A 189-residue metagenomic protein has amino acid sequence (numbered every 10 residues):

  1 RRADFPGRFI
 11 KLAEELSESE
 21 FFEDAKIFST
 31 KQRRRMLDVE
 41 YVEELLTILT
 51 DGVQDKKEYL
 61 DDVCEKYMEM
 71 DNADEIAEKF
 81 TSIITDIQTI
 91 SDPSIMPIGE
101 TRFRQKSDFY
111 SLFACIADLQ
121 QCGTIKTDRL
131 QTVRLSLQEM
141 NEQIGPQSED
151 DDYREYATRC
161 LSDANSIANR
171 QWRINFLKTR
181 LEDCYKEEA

Functional and structural regions predicted by a protein language model:
R1-E78, Q138, E142, P146-A189: Basic- and aromatic-enriched surface patches that contact anionic nucleotides/nucleic acids
T30, T47-T50, T81, T85 (+6 more regions): Residue-identity detector for threonine
L49, S94, I98, G123-R129 (+2 more regions): Covalent nucleotidyltransferase
E69-G123: Internal helical hairpin/lid segments
F103-C160: C-terminal hydrophobic structural anchor segments that stabilize assembly/packing rather than catalytic chemistry
